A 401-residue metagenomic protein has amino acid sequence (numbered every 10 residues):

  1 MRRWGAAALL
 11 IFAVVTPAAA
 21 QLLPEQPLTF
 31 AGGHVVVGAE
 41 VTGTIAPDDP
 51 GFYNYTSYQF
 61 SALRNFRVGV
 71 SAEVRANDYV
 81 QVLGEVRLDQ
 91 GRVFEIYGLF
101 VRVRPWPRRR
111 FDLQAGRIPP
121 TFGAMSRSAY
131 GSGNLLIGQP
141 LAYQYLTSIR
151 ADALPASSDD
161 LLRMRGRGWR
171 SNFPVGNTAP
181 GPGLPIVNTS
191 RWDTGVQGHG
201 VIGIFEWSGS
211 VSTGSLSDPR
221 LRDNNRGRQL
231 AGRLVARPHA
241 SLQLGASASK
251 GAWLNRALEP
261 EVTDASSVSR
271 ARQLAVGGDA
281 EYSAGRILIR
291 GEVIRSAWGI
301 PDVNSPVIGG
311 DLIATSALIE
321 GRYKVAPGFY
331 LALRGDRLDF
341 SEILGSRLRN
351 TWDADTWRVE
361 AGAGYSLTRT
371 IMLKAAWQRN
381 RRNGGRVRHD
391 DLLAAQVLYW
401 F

Functional and structural regions predicted by a protein language model:
R2-R3: Positively charged n-region of N-terminal signal peptides that target proteins for export
A6-T16: Bacterial N-terminal signal peptides
P24-P47, Q59-L216, R226-R228, V235-Q243 (+2 more regions): Outer membrane beta-barrel
T56-S57, F100-V103, R117, S126 (+1 more regions): Outer-membrane beta-barrel pore domains
S190, T194-Q197, R222-R226, V268-A275 (+2 more regions): Short, contiguous, pocket-lining structural segments that sit at or immediately flank catalytic/ligand-binding sites
V211-R233, R349, N383, V387-V397: C-terminal/domain-terminus segments
